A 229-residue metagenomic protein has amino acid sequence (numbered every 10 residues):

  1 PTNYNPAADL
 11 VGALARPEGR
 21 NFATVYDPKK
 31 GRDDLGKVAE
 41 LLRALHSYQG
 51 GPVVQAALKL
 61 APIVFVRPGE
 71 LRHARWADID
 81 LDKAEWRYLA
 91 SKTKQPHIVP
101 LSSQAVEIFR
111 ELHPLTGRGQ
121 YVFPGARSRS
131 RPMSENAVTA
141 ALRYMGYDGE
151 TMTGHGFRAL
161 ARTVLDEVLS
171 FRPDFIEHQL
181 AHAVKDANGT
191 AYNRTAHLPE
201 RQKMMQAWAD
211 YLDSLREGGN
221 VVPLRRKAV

Functional and structural regions predicted by a protein language model:
T2-H73, D82, K92-Q95, L115-G117 (+2 more regions): Basic, Lys/Arg- and aromatic-enriched nucleic-acid-binding interface segment
N3-Y4, A77-E85, G149-T151, S170-N193 (+2 more regions): Short, polar N-cap/turn motifs at the start of nucleic acid-interacting alpha helices
L10, I79, Y88, F123 (+1 more regions): Short clusters of hydrophobic/aromatic residues that line enzyme substrate/ligand-binding pockets
L14, R72, D78, K83 (+3 more regions): Short, small-residue-rich loop/turn micro-motifs
K29-L35, E107, E111-G119, P124-P132 (+2 more regions): C-terminal secondary-structure termini that scaffold catalytic or DNA-interacting sites
R43-Q55, V64, V99, E107-S130 (+3 more regions): Short, basic (Lys/Arg/His-rich) helix/loop patches that form interaction surfaces in the mid-to-C-terminal regions
E85, P96-P100: Well-ordered beta-strand positions in beta-sheet-rich domains
